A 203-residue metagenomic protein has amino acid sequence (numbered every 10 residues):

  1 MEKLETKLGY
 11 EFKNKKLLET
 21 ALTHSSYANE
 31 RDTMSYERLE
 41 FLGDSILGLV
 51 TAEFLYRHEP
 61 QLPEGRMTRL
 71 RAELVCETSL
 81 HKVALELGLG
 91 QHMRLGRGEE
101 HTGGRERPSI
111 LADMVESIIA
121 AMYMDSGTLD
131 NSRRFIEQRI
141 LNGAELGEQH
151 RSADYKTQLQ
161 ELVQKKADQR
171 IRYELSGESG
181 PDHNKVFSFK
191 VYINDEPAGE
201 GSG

Functional and structural regions predicted by a protein language model:
M1-G203: Double-stranded RNA-binding/processing signature
